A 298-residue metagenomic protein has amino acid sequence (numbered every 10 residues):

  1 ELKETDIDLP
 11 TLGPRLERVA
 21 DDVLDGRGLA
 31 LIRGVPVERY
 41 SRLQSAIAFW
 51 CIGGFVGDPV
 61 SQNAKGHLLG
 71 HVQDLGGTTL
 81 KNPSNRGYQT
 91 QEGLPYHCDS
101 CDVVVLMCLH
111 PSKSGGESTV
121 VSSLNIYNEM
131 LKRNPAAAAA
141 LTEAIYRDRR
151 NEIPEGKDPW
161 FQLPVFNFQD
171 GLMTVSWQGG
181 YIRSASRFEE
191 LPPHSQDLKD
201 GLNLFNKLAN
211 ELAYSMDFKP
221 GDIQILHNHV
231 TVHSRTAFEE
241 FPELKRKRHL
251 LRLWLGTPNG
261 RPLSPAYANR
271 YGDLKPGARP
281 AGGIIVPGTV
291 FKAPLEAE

Functional and structural regions predicted by a protein language model:
E1-L12, E17-R18, D25, A30 (+4 more regions): Active-site environment of non-heme Fe oxygenases that use a 2-His-1-carboxylate facial triad
L43-W50, V121-S122: "Short basic amphipathic alpha-helical interaction patches in structured regions
F49-V60: A short alpha->loop->secondary-structure connector
